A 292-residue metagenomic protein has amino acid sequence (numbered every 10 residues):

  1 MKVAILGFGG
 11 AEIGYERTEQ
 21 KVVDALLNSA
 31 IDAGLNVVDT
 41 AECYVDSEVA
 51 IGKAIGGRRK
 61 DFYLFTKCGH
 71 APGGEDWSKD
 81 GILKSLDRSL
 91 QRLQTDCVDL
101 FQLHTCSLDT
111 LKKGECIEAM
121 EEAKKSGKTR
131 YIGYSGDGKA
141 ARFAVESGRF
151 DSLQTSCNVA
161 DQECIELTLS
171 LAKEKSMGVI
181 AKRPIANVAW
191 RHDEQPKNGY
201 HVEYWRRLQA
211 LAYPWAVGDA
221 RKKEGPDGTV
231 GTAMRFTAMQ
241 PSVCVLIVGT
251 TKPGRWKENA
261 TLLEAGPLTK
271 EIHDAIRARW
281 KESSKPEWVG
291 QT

Functional and structural regions predicted by a protein language model:
M1-F62: N-terminal binding-site loop/beta-alpha segment at the start of enzyme catalytic domains that lines or forms
K2, D32, G52-Y63, L90-T95 (+2 more regions): Acidic (Asp/Glu)-rich catalytic clusters
F8, V38, I51, L64 (+9 more regions): Conserved, mostly hydrophobic/aromatic
A11-I13, A41-C43, K67-A71, L103-C106 (+4 more regions): Active-site beta-loop-alpha junctions enriched in small/polar residues
R17, D32, H70-L167, M239: Glycine/proline-rich, positively charged, aromatic-decorated active-site loop/lid region on the catalytic face
I31, L35-D39, S147, E166-T292: Structured C-terminal cap/extension of enzyme domains
E48-C68, E118-G127: Alpha-helix-loop-beta-strand connector modules within alpha/beta enzyme cores
D61-L64, F150-N158, G266-I272: Short hydrophobic/aromatic-enriched beta-strand-loop microsegments
